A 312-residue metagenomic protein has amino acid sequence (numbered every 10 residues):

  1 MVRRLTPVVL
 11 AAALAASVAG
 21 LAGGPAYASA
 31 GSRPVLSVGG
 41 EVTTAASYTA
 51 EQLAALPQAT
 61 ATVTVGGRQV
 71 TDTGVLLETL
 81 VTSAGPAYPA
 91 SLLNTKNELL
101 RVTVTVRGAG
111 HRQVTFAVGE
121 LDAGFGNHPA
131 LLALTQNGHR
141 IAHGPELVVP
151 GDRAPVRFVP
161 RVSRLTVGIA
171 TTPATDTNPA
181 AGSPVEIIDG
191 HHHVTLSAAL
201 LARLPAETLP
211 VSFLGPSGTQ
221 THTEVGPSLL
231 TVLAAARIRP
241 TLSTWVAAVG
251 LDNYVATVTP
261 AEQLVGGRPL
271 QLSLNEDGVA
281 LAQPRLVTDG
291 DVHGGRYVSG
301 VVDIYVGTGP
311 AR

Functional and structural regions predicted by a protein language model:
M1-A28: Secretory targeting and sorting signals
V2-R3, Y27-R312: N-terminal intrinsically disordered, low-complexity segments enriched in P/E/S/T
